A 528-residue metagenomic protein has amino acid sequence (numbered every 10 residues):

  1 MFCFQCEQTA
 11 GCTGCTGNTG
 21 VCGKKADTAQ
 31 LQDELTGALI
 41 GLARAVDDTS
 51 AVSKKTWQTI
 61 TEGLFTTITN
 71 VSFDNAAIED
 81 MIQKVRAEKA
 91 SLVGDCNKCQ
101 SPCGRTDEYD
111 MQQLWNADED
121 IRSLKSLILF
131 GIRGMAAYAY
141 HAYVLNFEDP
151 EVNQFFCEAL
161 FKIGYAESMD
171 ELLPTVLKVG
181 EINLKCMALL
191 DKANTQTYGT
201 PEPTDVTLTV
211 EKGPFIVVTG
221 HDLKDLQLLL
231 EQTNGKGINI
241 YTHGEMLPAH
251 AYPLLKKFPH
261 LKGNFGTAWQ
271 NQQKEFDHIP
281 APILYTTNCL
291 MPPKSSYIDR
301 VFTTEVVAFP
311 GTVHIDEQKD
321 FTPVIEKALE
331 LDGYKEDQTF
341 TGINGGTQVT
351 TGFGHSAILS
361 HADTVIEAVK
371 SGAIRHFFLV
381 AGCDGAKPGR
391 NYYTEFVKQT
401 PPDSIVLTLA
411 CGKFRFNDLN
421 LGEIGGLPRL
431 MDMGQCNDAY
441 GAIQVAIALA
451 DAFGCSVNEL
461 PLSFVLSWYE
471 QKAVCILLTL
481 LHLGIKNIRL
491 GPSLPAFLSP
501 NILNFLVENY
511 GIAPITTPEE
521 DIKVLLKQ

Functional and structural regions predicted by a protein language model:
M1-T200, T204-G213, V217, G237 (+2 more regions): Long, compositionally biased, glycine/small-hydrophobic-enriched stretches that function as flexible linkers, tethers
F2-T28, Q32-D33, G37-G41, P174 (+1 more regions): Anaerobic metallocofactor- and corrinoid-dependent redox/one-carbon enzyme cores, especially those from methanogenesis
